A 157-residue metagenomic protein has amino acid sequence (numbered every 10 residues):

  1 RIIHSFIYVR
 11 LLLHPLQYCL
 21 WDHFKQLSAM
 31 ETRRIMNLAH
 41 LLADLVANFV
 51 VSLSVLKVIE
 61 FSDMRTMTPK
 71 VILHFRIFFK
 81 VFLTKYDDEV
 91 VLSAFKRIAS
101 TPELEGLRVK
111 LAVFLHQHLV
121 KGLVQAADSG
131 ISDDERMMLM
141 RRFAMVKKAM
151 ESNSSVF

Functional and structural regions predicted by a protein language model:
R1-F157: Alpha-helical interaction scaffolds
